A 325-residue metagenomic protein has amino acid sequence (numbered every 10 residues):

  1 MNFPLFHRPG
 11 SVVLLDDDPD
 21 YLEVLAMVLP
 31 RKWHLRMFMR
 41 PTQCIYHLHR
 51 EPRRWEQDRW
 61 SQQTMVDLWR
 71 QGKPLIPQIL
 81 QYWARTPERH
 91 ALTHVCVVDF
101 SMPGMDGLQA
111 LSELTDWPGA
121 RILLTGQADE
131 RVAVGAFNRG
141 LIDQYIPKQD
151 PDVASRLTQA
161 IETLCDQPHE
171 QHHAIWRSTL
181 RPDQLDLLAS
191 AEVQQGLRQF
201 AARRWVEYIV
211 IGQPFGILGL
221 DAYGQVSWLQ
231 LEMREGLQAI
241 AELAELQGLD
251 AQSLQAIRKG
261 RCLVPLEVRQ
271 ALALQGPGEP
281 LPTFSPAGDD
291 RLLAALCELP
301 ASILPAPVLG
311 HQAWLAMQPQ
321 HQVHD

Functional and structural regions predicted by a protein language model:
N2-F3, H7-D20, V24-P30, H34-R54 (+1 more regions): Conserved acidic segment of CheY-like receiver
M37, G104-M105: Residue-level signal for the "D+5" position in two-component response regulator receiver
M37-H94: Acidic, metal-coordinating helix/loop segments flanking the phosphotransfer/catalytic sites of two-component signaling
E51, S155-Q171, T179-Q184: Receiver (REC) domain switch/output surface
L92-H94, D116-R121: His-Asp phosphorelay/catalytic-motif detector in bacterial-type signaling
V98-F100: Active-site residues of response regulator receiver
M105, Q109, Q127-I146, R177: Alpha4 helix (beta4-alpha4-beta5 surface) of REC/receiver domains from two-component response regulators
W176-D325: C-terminal output/effector regions of signal-responsive regulators
